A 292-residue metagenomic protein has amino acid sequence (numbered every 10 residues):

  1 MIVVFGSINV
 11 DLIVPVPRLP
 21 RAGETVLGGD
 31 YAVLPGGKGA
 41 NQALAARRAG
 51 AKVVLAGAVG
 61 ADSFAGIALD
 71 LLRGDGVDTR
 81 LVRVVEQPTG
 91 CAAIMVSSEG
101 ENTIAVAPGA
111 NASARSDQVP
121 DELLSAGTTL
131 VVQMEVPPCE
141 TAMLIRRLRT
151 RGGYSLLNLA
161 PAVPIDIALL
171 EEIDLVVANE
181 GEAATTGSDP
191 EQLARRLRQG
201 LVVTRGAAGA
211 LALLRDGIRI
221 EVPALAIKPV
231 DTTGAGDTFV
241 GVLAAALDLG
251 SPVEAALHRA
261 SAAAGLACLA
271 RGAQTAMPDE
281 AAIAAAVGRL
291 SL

Functional and structural regions predicted by a protein language model:
M1-A58, S63-I67, P229: Glycine-rich phosphate/adenosyl-contacting loop at the front of the ribokinase-like
M1-I8, V54, L69-V84, I94-E221 (+2 more regions): Ribokinase/PfkB-type carbohydrate-kinase core domain
V10, R48, V77-D78, S98 (+7 more regions): Generic secondary-structure signature for well-ordered alpha-helical cores
Q42, Q133-E135, Q274: Glutamine-centric residue-chemistry signal
A46, L55, L72, A93 (+2 more regions): Hydrophobic packing within well-folded, soluble alpha/beta domains
Q87-G90: Short acidic/glycine-enriched loop/turn segments that link adjacent beta-strands
P164, P190-L292: Conserved phosphate-binding/catalytic region of the ribokinase-like
